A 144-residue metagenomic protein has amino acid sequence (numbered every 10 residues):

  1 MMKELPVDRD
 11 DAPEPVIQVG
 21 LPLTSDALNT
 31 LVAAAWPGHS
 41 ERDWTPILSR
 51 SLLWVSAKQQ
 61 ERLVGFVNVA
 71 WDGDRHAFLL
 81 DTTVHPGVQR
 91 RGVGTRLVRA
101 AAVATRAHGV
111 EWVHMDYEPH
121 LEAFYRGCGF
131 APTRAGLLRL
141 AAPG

Functional and structural regions predicted by a protein language model:
M2-D43, S56, G136: Short amphipathic alpha-helix that is part of the acyltransferase structural core
R42-T83: A conserved beta-strand-loop-helix scaffold within acyl/acetyltransferase catalytic domains
R75, E111, A131: Short acidic/polar active-site loop segments enriched in Thr and Asp
V88, G92-A100: Conserved acetyl-CoA pyrophosphate-binding loop and the N-cap/start of the following alpha-helix in GNAT-like
T105-Y117: Conserved GNAT acetyl-CoA-binding A-motif
H114-A123, L138-P143: Conserved beta-strand-loop-alpha-helix junction that forms the acyl-donor binding cleft
R126-G136: Conserved acetyl-CoA-binding loop of GNAT-fold acetyltransferases
